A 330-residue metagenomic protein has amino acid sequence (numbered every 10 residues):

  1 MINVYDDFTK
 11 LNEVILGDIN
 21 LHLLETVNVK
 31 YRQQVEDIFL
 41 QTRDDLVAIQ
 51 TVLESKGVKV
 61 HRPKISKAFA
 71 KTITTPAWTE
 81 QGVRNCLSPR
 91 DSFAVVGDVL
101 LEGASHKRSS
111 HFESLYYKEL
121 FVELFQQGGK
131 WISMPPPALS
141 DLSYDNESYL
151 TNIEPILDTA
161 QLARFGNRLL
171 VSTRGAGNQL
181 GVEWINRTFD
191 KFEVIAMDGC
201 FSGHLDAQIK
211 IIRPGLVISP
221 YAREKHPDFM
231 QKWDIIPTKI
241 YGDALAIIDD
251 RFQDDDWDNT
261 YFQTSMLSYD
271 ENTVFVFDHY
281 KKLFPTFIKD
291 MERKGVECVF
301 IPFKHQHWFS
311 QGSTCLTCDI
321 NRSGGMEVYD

Functional and structural regions predicted by a protein language model:
M1-D330: The feature marks the mature, well-folded catalytic cores of soluble enzymes
